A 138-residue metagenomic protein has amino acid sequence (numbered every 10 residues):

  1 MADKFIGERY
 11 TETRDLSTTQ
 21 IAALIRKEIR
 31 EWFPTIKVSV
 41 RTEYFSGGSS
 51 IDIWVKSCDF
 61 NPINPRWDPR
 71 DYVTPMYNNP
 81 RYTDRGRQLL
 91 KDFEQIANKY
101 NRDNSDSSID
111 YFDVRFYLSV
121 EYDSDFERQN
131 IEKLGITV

Functional and structural regions predicted by a protein language model:
M1-V138: Intrinsic low-complexity, intrinsically disordered or marginally ordered coil/linker segments
